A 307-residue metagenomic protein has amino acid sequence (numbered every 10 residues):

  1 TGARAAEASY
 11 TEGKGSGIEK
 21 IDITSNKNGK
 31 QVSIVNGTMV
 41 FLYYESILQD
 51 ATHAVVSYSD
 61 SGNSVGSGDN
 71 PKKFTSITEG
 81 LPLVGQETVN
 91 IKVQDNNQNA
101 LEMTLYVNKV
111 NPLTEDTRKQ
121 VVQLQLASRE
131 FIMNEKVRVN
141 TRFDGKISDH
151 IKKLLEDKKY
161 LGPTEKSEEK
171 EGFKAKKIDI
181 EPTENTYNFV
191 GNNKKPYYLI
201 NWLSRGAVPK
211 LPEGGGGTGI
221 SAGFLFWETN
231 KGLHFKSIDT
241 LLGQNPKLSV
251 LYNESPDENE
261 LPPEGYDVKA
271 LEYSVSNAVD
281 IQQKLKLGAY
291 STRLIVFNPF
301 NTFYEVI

Functional and structural regions predicted by a protein language model:
T1-K136: Assembly/oligomerization scaffold segments
Y44-G80, N259-I307: An acidic/polar, Gly/Ser/Thr-rich interaction patch typically located in mid-to-C-terminal regions of proteins
V121, S128-E130, K174-L287, T292 (+1 more regions): Short beta-strand-centered interaction patches in the first periplasmic/extracellular domains of large envelope
M133-R142, L154-D157, K177, L203: Subunit-assembly interface segments of extracellular/virion macromolecular structures
E135-G145, N185-G191: Second-shell loop/turn segments in exported
S148-K152, Y197-I200: Extracytoplasmic/secreted envelope proteins and their assembly/folding machinery, especially bacterial periplasmic
I151-V190: N-terminal export/assembly leaders
